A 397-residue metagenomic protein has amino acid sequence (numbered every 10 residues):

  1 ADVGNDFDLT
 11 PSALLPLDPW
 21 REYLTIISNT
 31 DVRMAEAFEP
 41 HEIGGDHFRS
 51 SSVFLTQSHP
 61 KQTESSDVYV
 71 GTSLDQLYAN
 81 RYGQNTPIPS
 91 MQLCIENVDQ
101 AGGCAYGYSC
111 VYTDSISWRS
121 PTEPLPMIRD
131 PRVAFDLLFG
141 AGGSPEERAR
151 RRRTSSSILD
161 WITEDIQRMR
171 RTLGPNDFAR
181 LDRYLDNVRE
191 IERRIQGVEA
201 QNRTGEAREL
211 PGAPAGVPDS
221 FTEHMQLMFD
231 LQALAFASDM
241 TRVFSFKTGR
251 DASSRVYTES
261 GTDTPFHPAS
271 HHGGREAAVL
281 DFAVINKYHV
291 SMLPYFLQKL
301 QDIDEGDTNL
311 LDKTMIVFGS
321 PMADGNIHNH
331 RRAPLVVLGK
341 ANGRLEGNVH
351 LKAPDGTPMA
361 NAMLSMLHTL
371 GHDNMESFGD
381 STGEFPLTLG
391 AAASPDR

Functional and structural regions predicted by a protein language model:
A1-R397: Ligand-binding pockets and gating/stacking loops
